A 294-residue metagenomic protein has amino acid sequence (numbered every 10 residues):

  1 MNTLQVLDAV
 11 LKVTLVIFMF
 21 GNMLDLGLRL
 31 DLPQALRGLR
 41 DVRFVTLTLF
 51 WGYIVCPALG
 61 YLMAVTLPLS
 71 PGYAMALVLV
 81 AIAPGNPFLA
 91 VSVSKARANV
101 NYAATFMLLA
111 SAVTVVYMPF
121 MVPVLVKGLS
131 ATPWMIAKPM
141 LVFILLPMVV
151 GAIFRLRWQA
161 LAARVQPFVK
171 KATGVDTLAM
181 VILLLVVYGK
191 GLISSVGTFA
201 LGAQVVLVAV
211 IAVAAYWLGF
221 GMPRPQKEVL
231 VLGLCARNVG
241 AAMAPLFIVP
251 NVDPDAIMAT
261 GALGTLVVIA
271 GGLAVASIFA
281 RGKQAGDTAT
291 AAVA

Functional and structural regions predicted by a protein language model:
M1-A294: Alpha-helical transmembrane segments of multi-pass small-molecule/ion transporters
